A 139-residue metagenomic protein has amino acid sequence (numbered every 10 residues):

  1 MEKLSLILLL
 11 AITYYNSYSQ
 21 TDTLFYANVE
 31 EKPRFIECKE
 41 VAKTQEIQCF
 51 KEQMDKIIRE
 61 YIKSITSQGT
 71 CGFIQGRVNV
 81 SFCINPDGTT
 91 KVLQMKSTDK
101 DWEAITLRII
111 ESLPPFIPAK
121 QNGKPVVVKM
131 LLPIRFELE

Functional and structural regions predicted by a protein language model:
M1-E2: N-terminal hydrophobic targeting signals that begin at the initiator methionine
S5-L6, S17-E139: Charge-biased low-complexity segments
L10-A11: Short, linear, compositionally biased motifs with a strong N-terminal bias
